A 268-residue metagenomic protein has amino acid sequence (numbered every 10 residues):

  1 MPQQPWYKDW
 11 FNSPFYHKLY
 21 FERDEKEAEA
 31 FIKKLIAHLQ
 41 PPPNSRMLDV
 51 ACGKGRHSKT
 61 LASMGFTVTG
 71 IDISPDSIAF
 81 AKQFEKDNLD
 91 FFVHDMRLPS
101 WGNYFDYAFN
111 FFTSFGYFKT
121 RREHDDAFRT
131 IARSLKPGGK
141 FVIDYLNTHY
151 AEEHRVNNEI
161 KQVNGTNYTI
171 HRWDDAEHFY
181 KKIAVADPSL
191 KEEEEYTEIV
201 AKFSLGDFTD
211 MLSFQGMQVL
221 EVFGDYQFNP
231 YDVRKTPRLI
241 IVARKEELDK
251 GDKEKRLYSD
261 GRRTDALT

Functional and structural regions predicted by a protein language model:
M1-P42: Conserved class I S-adenosyl-L-methionine
N44-A51: Conserved class I S-adenosyl-L-methionine
R56-L98: Class I SAM-dependent methyltransferase SAM/SAH-binding core
R97-Y107: A short acidic, Gly/Pro-enriched loop at the edge of an enzyme's catalytic core that lines a small-molecule cofactor
D106-R122: A short SAM/SAH-binding and catalytic strip from SAM-dependent methyltransferases
R122, V142-M211: SAM-dependent methyltransferase
D125-P137: A short glycine-rich, Lys/Arg-flanked "PGG" loop and its adjoining helix->strand segment in the class I
L205-T268: C-terminal lobe and adjacent flexible extensions of AdoMet/dcAdoMet transferase-like proteins
